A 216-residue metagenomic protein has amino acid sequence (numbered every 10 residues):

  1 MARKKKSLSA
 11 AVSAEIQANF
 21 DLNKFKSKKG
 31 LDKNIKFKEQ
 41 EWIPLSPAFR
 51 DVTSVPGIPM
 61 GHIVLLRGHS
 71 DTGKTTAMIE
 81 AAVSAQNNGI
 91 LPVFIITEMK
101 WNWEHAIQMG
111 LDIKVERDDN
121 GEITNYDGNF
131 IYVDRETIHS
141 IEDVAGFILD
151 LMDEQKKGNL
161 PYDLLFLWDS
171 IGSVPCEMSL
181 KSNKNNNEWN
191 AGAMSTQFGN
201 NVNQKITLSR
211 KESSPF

Functional and structural regions predicted by a protein language model:
R3-D127: The Walker A/P-loop phosphate-binding site
L45, F49-T53, A82, I141-Q155 (+1 more regions): Generic hydrophobic alpha-helical segments
I58-G61, N88-G89, N159-Y162, K211-S213: Short loop/turn elements that form and flank the Walker-type P-loop nucleotide-binding site in RecA-like NTPase cores
V64-R67, E154, S209: Catalytic phosphate/metal-binding cores of nucleic-acid and nucleotide-processing enzymes, i.e., regions that mediate
H69, N88-Q197: Conserved inter-motif catalytic segment of the P-loop NTP-binding fold
N87, E188-F216: Substrate-engagement module of ASCE P-loop NTPases
